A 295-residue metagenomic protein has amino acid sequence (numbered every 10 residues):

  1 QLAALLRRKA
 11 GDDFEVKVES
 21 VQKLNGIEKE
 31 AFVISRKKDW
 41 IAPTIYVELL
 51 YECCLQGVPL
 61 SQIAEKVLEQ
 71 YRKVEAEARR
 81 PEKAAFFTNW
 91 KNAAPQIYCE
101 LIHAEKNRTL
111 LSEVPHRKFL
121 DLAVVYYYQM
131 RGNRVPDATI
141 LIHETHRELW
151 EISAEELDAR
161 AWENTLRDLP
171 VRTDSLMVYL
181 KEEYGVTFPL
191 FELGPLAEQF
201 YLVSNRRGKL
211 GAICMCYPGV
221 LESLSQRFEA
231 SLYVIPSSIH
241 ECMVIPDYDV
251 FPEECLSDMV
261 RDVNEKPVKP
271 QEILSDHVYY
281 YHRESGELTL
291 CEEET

Functional and structural regions predicted by a protein language model:
Q1-F14, A197-E198, R207-G208, M215 (+1 more regions): Gram-positive cell-envelope targeting signals
Q1-P195: Extended, low-hydrophobicity segments enriched in charged/polar residues
V16, I34, V186, V203 (+2 more regions): Intrinsically disordered, low-complexity regions enriched in small/polar residues
F32, F200-Y201, C242: A broad, low-specificity signal marking well-ordered, structured residues that form hydrophobic/aromatic
V186-L210: Conserved catalytic core of nucleic-acid polymerases
N205-T295: C-terminal structured domains
